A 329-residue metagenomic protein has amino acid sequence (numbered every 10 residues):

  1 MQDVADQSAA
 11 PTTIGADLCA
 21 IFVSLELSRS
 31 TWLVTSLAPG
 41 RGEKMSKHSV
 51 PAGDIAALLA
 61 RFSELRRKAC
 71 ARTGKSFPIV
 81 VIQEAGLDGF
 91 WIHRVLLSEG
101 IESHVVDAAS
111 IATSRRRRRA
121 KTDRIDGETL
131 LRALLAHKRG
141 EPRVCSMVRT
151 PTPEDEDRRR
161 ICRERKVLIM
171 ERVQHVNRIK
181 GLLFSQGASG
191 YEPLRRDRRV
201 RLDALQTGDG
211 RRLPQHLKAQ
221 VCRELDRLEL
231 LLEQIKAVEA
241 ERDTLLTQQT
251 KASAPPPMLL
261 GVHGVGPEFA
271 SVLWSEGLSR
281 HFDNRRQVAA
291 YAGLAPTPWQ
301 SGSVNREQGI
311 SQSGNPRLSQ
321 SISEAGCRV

Functional and structural regions predicted by a protein language model:
M1-G15, K236, A240-T244, Q248: Charged, flexible boundary elements
T13-A38, L130, L168: Gly/Thr-rich phosphate-binding beta-strand-loop-beta motif of the actin/hexokinase/Hsp70
R29-A57: Short glycine-rich, Thr/Ser-proximal phosphate-binding strand/loop in the N-terminal lobe of ATP-dependent enzymes
I55-V80: Short, basic/hydrophobic alpha-helical segments
I79-W91: Acidic, metal-coordinating catalytic cores used for nucleic-acid/nucleotide bond scission and strand-transfer chemistry
H104-M147, R201-Q206, G302-G314: Short alpha-helix plus adjacent loop in nuclease-associated cores
E156-M258: Glycine-rich, often acidic, oxyanion-interacting loops/wings at catalytic, nucleic-acid, or phospho-protein interfaces
P255-V329: Phosphate-backbone recognition surface of nucleic-acid-processing proteins
